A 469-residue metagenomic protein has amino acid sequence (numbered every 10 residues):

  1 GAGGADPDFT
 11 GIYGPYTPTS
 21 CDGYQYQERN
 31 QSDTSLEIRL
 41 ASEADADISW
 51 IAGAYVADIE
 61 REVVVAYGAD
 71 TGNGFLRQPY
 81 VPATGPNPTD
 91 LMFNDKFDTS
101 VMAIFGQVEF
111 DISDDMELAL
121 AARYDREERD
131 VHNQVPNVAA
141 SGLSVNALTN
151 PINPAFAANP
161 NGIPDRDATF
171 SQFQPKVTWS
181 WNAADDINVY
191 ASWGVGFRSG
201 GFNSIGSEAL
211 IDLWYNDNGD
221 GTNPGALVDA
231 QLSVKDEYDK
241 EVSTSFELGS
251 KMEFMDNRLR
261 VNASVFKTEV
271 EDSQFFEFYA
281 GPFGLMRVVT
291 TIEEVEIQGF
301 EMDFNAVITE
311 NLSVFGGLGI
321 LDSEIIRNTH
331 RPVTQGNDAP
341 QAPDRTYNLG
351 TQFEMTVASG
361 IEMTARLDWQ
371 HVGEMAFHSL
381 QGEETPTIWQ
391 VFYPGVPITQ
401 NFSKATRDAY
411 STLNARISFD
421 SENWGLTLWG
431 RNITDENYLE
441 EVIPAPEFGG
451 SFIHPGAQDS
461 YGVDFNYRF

Functional and structural regions predicted by a protein language model:
G1, S20-S141, P164-D165, T169 (+2 more regions): Face-selective signature of the C-terminal outer-membrane beta-barrel domain
G1-Y26, A66-N94, D130-A168, N203-D236 (+4 more regions): Solvent-exposed loop segments that connect transmembrane elements
L40-E43, G106-D111, S171, W179-A183 (+8 more regions): Residue-level signature of outer-membrane beta-barrel architecture
D47-W50, D115-L118, D186-V189, D256-V261 (+3 more regions): Repeated loop/turn-to-beta-strand initiation elements of outer-membrane beta-barrel proteins
V56-E60, Y124-D130, W193-S199, E208 (+8 more regions): Transmembrane beta-strands of outer-membrane beta-barrel pores
D114-D115, R260-V270, V288-L380, D464-R468: Gram-negative outer-membrane beta-barrel transporters
N188-G194, R198, D212-T291, E296-F300 (+1 more regions): Membrane-embedded beta-barrel scaffold of Gram-negative outer-membrane proteins
Q370-W389, S418-F469: C-terminal beta-signal and adjacent terminal beta-strands/loops of Gram-negative outer-membrane beta-barrel proteins
